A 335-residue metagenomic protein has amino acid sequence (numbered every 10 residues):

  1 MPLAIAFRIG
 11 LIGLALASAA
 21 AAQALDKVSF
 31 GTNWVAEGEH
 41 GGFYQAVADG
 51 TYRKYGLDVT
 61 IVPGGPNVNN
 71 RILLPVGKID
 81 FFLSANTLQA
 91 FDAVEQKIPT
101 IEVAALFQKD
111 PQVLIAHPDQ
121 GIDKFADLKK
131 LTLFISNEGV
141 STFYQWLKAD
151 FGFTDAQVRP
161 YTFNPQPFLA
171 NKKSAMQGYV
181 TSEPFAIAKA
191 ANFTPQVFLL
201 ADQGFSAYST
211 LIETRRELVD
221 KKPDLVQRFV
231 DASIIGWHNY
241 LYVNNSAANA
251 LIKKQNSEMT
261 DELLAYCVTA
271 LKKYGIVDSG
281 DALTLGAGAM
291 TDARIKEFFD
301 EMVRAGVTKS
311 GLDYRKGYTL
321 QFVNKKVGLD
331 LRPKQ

Functional and structural regions predicted by a protein language model:
M1-I5: N-terminal secretory signal peptides that target proteins for export/translocation
A6-S18: Bacterial N-terminal signal peptides
S18-A24: Sec/Tat signal peptide C-region and signal peptidase I cleavage site
L25-Y161, P165-A170, S174-G178, F198 (+1 more regions): Short, glycine-/small- and polar/acidic-enriched structural segments that line small-molecule recognition paths
T51-K54, F151-F153, A190-N192, E258-D261 (+1 more regions): Short helix-capping segments at alpha-helix termini
L88, Q120, F163-T260: Pocket-lining segment of extracytoplasmic ligand-binding domains
D220-V307: Secondary-structure end/capping motifs
D292-Q335: Conserved C-terminal helix/tail region of periplasmic/extracytoplasmic solute-binding proteins
